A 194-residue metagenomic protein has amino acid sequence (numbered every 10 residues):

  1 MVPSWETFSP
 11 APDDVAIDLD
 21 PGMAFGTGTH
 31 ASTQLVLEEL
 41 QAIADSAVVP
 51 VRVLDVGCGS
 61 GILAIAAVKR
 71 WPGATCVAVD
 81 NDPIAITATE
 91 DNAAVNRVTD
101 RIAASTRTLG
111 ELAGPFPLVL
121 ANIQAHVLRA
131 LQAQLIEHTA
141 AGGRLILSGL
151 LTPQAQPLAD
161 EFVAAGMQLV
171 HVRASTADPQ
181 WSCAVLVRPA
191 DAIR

Functional and structural regions predicted by a protein language model:
M1-G26: Non-catalytic substrate-recognition/targeting regions of SAM-dependent transferases
M23, T27-T108: Conserved SAM/SAH cofactor-binding pocket of Class I
I84-A88, V127, Q154: Conserved short alpha-helix immediately C-terminal to the canonical SAM/SAH-binding motif I of Rossmann-like
T89, Q124, F162: Residue-level signal for inorganic ion chemistry
G110-L118: A short acidic, Gly/Pro-enriched loop at the edge of an enzyme's catalytic core that lines a small-molecule cofactor
L118-A130: A short SAM/SAH-binding and catalytic strip from SAM-dependent methyltransferases
R129-R144: A short glycine-rich, Lys/Arg-flanked "PGG" loop and its adjoining helix->strand segment in the class I
L150-R194: Active-site capping/gating segments
